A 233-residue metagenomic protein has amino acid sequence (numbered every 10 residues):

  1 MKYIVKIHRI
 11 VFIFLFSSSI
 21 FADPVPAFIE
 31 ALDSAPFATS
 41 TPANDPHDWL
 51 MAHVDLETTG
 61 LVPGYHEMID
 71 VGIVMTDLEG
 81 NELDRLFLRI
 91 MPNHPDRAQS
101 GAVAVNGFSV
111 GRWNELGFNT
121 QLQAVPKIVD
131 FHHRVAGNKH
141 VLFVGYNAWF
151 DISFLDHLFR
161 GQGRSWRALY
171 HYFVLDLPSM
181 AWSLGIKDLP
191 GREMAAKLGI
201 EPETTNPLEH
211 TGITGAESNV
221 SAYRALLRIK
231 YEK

Functional and structural regions predicted by a protein language model:
K2-I13: Sec-dependent signal peptide recognition, specifically the positively charged N-region followed immediately by
I13-F14, E30: Compositionally biased, low-complexity segments
P24-A27, S100-G101, K127, E193: Exposed alpha-helical structural elements
V25-N81: Entry/capping segment at the start of metal-dependent catalytic domains with acidic active-site entry clusters
H47-W49, Y65-I69, M75-F108, H132-K233: Metal-dependent phosphoesterase core characteristic of DEDDh/y 3'-5' exonuclease domains
N106-D130: Metal-dependent phosphoesterase signature
